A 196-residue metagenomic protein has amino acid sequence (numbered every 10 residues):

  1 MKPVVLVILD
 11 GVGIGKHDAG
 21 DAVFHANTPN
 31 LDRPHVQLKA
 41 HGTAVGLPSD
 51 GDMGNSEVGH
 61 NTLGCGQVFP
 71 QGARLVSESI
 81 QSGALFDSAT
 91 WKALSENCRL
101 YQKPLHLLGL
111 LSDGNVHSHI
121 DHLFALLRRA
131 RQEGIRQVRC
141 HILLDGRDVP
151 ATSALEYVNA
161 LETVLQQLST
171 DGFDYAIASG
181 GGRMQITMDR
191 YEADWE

Functional and structural regions predicted by a protein language model:
M1-L6, V12-H106, L110-M184: Active-site nucleophile/metal-coordination loop of metallo-enzymes that catalyze phosphate/sulfate and related
T187-E196: C-terminal "exit" segments of structured domains
